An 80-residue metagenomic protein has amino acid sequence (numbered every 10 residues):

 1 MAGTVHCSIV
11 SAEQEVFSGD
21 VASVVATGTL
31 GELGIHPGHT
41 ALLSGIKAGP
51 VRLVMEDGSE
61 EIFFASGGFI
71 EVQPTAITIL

Functional and structural regions predicted by a protein language model:
M1-T4: Short, charged, intrinsically disordered terminal tails
H6-L80: Compact, glycine-rich, soluble single-domain proteins
